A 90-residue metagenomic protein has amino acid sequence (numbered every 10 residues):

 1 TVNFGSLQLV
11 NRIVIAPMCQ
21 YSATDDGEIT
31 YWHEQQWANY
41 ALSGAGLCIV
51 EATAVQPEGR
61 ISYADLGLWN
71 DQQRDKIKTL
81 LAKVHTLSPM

Functional and structural regions predicted by a protein language model:
T1-M90: Flavin-dependent oxidoreductase catalytic cores
